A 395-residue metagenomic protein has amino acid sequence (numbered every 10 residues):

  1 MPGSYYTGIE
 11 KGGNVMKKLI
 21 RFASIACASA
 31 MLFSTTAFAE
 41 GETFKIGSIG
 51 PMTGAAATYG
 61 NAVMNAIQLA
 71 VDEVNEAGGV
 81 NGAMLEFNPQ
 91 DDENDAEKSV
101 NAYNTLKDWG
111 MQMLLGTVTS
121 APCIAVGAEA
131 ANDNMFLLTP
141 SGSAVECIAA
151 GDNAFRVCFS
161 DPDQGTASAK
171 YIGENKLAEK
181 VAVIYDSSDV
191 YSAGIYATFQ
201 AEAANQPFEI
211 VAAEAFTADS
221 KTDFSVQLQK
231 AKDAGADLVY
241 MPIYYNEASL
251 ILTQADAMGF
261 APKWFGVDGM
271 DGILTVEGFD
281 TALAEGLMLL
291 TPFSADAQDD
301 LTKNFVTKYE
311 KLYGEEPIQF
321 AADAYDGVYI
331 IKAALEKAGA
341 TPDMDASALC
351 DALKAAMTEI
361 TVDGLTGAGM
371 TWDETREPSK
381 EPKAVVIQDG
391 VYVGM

Functional and structural regions predicted by a protein language model:
T43, T58-N65, A77-I148, V157 (+4 more regions): Beta-alpha junction/loop-to-helix N-cap segments that form part of ligand/metal-binding clefts
F44-Q68, Q90-E97, V118-T119, I184-A193 (+3 more regions): Extracytoplasmic "Venus flytrap"
S99, V157-K180, A193-I195, K221-S225 (+4 more regions): Hydrophobic alpha-helical segments within soluble ligand-binding/sensing domains
L106-V118, L138-P140, A182-Y185, G235-Y245 (+3 more regions): Periplasmic-binding protein-like
A154-A215, L238: An alpha-beta-alpha
I195-L290: Extracellular/periplasmic bilobed ligand-binding domains
L252-Y325, V386-G394: Extracellular/periplasmic periplasmic-binding protein-like sensory domains
K311-A321, K332-G394: Segments of small-molecule ligand-sensing domains
